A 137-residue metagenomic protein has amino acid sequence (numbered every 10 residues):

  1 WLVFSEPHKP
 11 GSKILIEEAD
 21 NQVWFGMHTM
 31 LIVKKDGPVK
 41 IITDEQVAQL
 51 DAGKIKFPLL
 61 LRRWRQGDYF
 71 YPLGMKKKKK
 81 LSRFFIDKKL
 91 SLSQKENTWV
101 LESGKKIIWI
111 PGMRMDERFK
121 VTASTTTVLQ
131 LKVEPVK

Functional and structural regions predicted by a protein language model:
W1-K137: AMP-forming adenylation/ATP pyrophosphatase catalytic core
